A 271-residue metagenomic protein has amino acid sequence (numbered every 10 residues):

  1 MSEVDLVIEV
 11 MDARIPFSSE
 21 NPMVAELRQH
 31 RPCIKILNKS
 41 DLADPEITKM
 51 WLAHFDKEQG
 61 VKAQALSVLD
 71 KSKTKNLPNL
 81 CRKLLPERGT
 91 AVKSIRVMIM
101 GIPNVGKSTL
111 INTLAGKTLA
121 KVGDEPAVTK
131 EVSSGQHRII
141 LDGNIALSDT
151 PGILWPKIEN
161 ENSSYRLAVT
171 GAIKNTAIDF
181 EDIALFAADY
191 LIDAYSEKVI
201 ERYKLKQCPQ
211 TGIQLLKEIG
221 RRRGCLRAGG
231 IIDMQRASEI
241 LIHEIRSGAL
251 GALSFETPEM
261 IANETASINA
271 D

Functional and structural regions predicted by a protein language model:
M1-L6, A13-C33, S40, E46 (+2 more regions): Helix-rich effector regions associated with P-loop NTPase G domains
L27, K39, I111, A115: Short, conserved active-site entrance elements at the starts or edges of catalytic domains
I34, S40-I102, L119, G224-L226 (+1 more regions): Canonical P-loop GTPase G-domain recognition
K73, G106, A146: Short phosphate-engaging motifs
N76, L80, T109, T113 (+2 more regions): Alpha-helical scaffold segments in soluble metabolic enzymes
C81-R88, L114-V122, P126, L154 (+1 more regions): Short, well-ordered alpha-helical segments in soluble proteins
V92, T113-L114, I139: Solvent-exposed alpha-helices and their adjacent loops that cap or buttress functional pockets in soluble metabolic
V97-V122, T150: Glycine-rich phosphate-binding P-loop
